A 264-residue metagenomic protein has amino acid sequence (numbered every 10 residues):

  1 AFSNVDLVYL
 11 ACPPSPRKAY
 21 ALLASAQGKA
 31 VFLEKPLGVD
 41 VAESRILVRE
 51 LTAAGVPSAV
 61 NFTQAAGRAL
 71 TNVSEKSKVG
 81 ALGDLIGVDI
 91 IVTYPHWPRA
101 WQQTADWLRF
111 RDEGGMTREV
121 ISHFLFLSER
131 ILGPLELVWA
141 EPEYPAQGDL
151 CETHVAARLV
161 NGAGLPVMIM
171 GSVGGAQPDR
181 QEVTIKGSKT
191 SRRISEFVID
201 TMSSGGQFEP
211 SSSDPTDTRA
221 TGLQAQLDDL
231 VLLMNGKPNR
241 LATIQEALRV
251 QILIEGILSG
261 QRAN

Functional and structural regions predicted by a protein language model:
A1-E50: Beta-loop-alpha module in the N-terminal Rossmann-like domain of NAD(P)-dependent dehydrogenases, especially those
L7-L10, G162, D229-N264: C-terminal helix-rich "cap/oligomerization" subdomain common to oxidoreductases
Q27-K29, A54-V56, L165: A short helix->loop->beta-strand "cap" motif at the edges of active sites that frequently abuts
L33, S58-V60, I169, I194: Hydrophobic residues in well-ordered beta-strands that form the structural core
I46-Q64, D84-V88: Rossmann-fold dehydrogenase core element
Q64-E141, P145-G148, N264: Predominantly a Rossmann-like dinucleotide-binding segment in NAD(P)-dependent oxidoreductases
E119, L125-V198, L227-K237, G256: Contiguous beta-strand/loop segments that form the cofactor/metal-binding neighborhood of enzyme cores
A176, D214-D228, A242: Active-site loop of classical SDR/Rossmann-like NAD(P)-dependent oxidoreductases, centered on the catalytic Tyr-X3-Lys
